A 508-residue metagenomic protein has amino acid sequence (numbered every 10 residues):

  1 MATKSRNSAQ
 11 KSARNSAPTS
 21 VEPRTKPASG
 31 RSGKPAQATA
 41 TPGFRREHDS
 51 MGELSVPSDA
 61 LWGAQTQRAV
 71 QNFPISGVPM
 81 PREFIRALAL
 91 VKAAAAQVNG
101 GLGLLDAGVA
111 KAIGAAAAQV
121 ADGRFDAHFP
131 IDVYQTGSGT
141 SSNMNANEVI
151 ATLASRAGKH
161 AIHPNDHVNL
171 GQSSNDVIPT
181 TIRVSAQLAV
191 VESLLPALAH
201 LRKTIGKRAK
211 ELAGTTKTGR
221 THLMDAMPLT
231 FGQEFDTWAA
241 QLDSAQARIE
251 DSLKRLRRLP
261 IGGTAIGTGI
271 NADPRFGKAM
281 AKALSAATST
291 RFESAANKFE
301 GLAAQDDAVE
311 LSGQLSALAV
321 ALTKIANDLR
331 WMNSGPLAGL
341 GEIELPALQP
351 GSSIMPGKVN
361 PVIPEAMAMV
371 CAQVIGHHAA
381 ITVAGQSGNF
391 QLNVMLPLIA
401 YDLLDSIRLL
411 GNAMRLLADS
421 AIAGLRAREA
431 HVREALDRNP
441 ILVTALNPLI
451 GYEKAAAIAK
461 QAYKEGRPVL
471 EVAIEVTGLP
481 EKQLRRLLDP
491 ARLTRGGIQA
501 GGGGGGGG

Functional and structural regions predicted by a protein language model:
A2-G508: Conserved, well-structured ligand/cofactor-binding cores
